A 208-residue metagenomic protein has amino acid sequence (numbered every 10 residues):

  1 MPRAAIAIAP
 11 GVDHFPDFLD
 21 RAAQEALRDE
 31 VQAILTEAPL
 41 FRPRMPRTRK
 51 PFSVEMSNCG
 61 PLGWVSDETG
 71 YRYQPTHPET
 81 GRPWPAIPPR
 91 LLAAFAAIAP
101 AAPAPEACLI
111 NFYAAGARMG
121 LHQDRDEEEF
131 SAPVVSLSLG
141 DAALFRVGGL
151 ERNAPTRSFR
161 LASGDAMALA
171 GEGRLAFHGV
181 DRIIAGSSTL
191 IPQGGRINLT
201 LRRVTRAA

Functional and structural regions predicted by a protein language model:
M1-A208: Non-heme Fe(II) oxygenase metal-center motifs and adjacent flexible, charged/small-residue loops
